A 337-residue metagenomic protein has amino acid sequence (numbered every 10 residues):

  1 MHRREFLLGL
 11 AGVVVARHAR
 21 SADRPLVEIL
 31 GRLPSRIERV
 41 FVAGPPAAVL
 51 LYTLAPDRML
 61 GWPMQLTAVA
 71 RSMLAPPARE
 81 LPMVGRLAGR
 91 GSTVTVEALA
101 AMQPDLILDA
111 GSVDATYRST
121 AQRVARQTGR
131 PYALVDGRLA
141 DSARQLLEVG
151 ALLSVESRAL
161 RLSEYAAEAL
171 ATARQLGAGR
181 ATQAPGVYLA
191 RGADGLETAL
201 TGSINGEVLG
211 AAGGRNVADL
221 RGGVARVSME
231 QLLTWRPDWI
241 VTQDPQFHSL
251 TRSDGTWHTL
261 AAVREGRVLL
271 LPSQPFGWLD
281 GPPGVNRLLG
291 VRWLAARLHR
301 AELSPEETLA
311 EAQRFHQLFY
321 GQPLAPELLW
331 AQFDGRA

Functional and structural regions predicted by a protein language model:
M1, H18-R32, V40: C-terminal segment of N-terminal export signals and the immediately downstream linker at the start of the mature
E5-D23: N-terminal export signals
P25-L33, S119-E197, R215-L220, R226 (+1 more regions): Extracytoplasmic substrate-binding proteins
F41-V42, L60-W62, I107-A110, A133-V135 (+4 more regions): Structural recognition of the beta-strand scaffold that forms the well-ordered cores of secreted hydrolase catalytic
A47-A101, L106-A115: A short, structured surface patch at a secondary-structure boundary
V96, A100-D109, M229-P245: Proline-aspartate-enriched helix->loop->beta-strand connector
V113-R126, T242-H258: A ligand-binding cleft/hinge motif common to bilobed small-molecule-binding domains
G202-V224, R267-P272: His/Asp/Glu-enriched short active-site or ligand-binding loop at hydrolase and phosphoryl-transfer sites
